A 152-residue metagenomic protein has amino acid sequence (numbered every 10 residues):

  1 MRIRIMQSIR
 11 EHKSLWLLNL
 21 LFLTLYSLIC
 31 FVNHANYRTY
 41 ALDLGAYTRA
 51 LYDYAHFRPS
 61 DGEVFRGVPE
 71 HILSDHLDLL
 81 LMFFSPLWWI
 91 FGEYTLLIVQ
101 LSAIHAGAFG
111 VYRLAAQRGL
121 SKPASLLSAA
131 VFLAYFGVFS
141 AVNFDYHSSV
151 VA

Functional and structural regions predicted by a protein language model:
M1-L28, A116, K122: Start-transfer (signal-anchor) and selected internal transmembrane alpha helices of multi-pass inner/ER membrane
R10, S14, L87, F91-V99 (+1 more regions): Membrane-interface starts of transmembrane alpha-helices
L18, I72, F84, L96-A103 (+1 more regions): Alpha-helical transmembrane segments of multi-pass integral membrane proteins
L28-F31, A46-I72, L79-L80: Extracytosolic helix-loop segments that constitute the early lumenal/periplasmic catalytic or substrate-binding loops
F31-Y37: Short, hydrophobic transmembrane alpha-helix segments
R38, D53-F57, G92, A108 (+3 more regions): Terminal, non-globular segments
P86, Y94-G119, F139: Transmembrane-helix motifs of polytopic, lipid-linked glycan transferases
V99-A103, A130-A152: Multi-pass, polyprenyl lipid-linked donor-dependent membrane glycosyltransferases
